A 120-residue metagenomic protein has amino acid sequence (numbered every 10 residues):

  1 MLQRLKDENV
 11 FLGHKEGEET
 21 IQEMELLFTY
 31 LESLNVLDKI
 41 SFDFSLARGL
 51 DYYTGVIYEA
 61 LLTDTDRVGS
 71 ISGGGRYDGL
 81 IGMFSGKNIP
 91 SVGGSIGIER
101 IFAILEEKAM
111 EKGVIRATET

Functional and structural regions predicted by a protein language model:
M1-T120: Positively charged, Gly/Ser-enriched RNA/tRNA-binding surfaces
